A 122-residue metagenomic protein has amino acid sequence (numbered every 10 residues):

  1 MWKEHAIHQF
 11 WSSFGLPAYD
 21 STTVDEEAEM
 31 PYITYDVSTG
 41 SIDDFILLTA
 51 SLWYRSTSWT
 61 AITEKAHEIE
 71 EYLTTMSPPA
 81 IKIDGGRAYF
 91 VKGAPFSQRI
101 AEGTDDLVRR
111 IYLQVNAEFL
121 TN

Functional and structural regions predicted by a protein language model:
M1-T22, T34-N122: Charged, amphipathic alpha-helical segments and their flanking helix caps
E27-Y35: Short, well-ordered secondary-structure micro-motifs within conserved domains or adaptor modules
